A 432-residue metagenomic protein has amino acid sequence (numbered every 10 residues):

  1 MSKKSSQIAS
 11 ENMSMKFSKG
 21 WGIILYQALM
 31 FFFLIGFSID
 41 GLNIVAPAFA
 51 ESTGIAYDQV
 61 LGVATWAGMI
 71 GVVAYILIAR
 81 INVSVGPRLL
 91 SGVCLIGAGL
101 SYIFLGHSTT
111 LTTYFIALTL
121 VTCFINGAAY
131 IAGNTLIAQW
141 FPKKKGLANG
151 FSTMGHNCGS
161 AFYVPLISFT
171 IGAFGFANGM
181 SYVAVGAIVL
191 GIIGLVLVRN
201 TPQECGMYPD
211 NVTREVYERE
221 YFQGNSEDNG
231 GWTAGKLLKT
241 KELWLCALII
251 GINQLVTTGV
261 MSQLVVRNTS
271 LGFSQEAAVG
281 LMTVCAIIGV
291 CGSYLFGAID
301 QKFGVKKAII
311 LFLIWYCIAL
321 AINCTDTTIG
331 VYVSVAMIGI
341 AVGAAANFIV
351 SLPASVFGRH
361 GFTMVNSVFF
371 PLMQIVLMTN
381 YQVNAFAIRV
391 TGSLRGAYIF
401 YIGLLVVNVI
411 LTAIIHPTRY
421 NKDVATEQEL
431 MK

Functional and structural regions predicted by a protein language model:
G22-Y57, I78, V260-V265: Extracytoplasmic
F32, T112-A128, G330-A344: Hydrophobic core of transmembrane alpha-helices in multi-pass small-molecule transporters, especially MFS/SLC-type
I39-F49, G235-S293, N380: Extracytoplasmic gate region of multi-pass secondary transporters
V73-L111: Conserved MFS/SLC helix-loop-helix module at the cytosolic interface between two early adjacent transmembrane helices
A74-P87, G292-G304, I388-R389: Helix-to-loop junctions at the C-terminal end of transmembrane segments in multipass secondary transporters
G127-F141, A344-F357: Intracellular juxtamembrane helix-capping segments at the cytosolic ends of symmetry-related transmembrane helices
F151, S160, V356-T391: A late C-terminal transmembrane helix in Major Facilitator Superfamily
T283-L295, D300-L352: C-terminal transmembrane helical hairpin of 12-TM major facilitator-type secondary transporters
